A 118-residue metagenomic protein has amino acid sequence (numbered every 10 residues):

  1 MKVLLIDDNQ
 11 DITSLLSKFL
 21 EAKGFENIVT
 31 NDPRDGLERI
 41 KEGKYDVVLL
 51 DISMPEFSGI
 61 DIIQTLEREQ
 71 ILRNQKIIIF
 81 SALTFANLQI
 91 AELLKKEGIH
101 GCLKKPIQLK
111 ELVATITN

Functional and structural regions predicted by a protein language model:
Q10-I28, K96-E97: Two-component/phosphorelay signaling modules centered on CheY-like receiver
V29-E38, G59: Helix N-cap/capping motif at the beta->alpha junctions
E38, I60-R73: Short amphipathic alpha-helix used as the core "switch/output" element in two-component signaling
D51: Active-site residues of response regulator receiver
M54: Receiver (REC) domain active-site loop signature in two-component systems and cognate sites in sensor histidine kinases
D61, T84-G101, K110, A114: Alpha4 helix (beta4-alpha4-beta5 surface) of REC/receiver domains from two-component response regulators
F80-A82: Hydrophobic/aromatic residues positioned on beta-strands within the core alpha/beta folds
K105: A Lys-centered signature of the CheY-like receiver
